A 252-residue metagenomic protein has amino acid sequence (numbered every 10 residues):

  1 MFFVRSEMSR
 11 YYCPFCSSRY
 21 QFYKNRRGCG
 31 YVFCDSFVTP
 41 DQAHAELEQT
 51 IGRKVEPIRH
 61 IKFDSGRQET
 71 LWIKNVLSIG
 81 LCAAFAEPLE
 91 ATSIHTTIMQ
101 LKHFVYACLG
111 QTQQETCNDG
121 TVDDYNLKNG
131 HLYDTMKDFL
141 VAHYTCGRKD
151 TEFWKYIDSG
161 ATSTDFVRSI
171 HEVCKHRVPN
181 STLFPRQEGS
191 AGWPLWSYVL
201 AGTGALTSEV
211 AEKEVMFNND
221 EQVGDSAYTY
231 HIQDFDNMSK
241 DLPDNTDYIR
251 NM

Functional and structural regions predicted by a protein language model:
M1-Y11: Flavin-dependent oxidoreductases
F2-F3, F15-S18, T182-R186: Intrinsically disordered, low-complexity boundary segments flanking structured domains
S9-Y12, T70-W72: Short, flexible loop/turn motifs enriched in small residues
R10-D64, C82-H95: Conserved FAD/dinucleotide-binding core of flavoprotein oxidoreductases
I51-L127: A conserved active-site cap/scaffold subdomain adjacent to cofactor or substrate pockets
Y106-M252: Long, low-complexity C-terminal extensions of enzymes
